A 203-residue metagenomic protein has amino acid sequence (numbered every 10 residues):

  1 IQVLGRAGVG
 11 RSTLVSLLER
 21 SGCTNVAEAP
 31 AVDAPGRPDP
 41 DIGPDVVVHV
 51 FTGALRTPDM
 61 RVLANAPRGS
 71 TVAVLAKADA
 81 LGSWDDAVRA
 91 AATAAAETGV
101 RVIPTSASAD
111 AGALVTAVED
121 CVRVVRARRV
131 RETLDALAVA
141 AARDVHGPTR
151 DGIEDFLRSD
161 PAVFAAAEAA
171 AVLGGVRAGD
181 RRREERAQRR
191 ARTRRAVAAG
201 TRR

Functional and structural regions predicted by a protein language model:
I1-G36, I42, R190-R203: Conserved G1/Walker A P-loop phosphate-binding module
I1-Q2, V48, A113-A117: Short intrinsically disordered, low-complexity coil segments enriched in acidic
Q2, A7, E119-R203: Extended helical scaffolds that flank P-loop GTPase cores
L4-G8, A29-P35, H49-A54, K77-D79 (+1 more regions): Structural motif
E19, G36-V102: Conserved C-terminal guanine-recognition region of P-loop GTPase G domains, centered on the G4
N25-V26, P58, V125, R129: Secondary-structure transition/capping residues
A80-A140: Canonical P-loop GTPase G-domain recognition
